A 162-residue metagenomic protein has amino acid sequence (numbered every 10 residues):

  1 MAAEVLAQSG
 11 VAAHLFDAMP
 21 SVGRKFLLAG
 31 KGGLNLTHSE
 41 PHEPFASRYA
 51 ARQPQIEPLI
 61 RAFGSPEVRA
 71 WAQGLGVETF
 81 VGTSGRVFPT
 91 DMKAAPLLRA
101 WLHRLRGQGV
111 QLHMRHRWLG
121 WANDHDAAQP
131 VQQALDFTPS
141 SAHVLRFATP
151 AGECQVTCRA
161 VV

Functional and structural regions predicted by a protein language model:
A7-K31: Glycine-rich FAD pyrophosphate-binding loop
V11-H14, T79, V161: Hydrophobic anchor at the start of a short beta-strand that flanks the dinucleotide cofactor-binding loop
F16, H113, W118-L119, L145 (+1 more regions): Short hydrophobic core segments
G33-V81: Glycine-rich active-site loop/strand segments that organize a redox cofactor
I56-P66, T83-H103, H113: Short beta-strand to alpha-helix junction loop
M114-S141: A conserved short coil-to-beta-strand element within the FAD-binding core of flavoproteins
Q133, F137-E153, C158: Rossmann-like NAD(P)H-binding beta-loop-alpha module
